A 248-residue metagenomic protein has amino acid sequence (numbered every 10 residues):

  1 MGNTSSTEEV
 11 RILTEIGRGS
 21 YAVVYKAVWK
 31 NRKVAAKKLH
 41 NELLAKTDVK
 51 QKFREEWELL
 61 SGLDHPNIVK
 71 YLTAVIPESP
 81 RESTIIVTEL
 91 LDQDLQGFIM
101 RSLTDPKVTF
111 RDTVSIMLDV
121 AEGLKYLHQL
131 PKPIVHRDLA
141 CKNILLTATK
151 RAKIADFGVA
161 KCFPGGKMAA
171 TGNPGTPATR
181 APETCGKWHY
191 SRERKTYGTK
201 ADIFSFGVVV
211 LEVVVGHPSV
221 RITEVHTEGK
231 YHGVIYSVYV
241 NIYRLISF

Functional and structural regions predicted by a protein language model:
F53-E58: Regulatory alphaC helix of protein kinase catalytic domains
T73-V75: A short, aromatic-enriched beta-strand patch in the conserved N-lobe beta-sheet of the protein kinase catalytic domain
P80-D94: Conserved short submotifs of the Hanks-type protein kinase catalytic core that shape the nucleotide-binding pocket
S102-L118: Activation segment of protein kinase catalytic domains, centered on the conserved DFG
H128-L146: Catalytic-loop of the protein kinase fold
D202: Conserved catalytic-loop aspartate of Hanks-type protein kinases
